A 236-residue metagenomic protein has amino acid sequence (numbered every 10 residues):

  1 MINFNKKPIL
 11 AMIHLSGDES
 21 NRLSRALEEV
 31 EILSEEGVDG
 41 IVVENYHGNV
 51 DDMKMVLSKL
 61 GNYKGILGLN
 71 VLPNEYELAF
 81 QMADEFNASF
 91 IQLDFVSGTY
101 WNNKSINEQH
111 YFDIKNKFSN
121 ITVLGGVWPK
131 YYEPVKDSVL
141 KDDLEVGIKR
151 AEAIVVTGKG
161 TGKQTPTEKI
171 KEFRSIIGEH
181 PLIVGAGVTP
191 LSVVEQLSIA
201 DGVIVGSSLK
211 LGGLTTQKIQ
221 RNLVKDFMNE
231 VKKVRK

Functional and structural regions predicted by a protein language model:
M1-G65, S138-K149, G162, V224-K232: Conserved N-terminal beta1-alpha1 strand-loop-helix module at the mouth
P8-I13, I41-V43, L67-V71, I91-L93 (+4 more regions): Hydrophobic faces of well-ordered beta-strands that scaffold small-molecule active sites in alpha/beta enzyme cores
I9-L27, L67-E75, G125-V139, V184 (+1 more regions): Active-site mouth loops of central-metabolism enzymes
L15-G17, E75, Q81-V155: Conserved anion-binding
A26, I32-L33, L60, M82-A83 (+6 more regions): Generic structural signal for hydrophobic
E35-V38, A88, A151-E152, A200-D201: A structural motif
N45-G61, N74-Q81, S97-S119, G158-I177 (+2 more regions): Active-site-adjacent beta->alpha loops and helix N-cap segments on the catalytic face of soluble alpha/beta enzymes
N74-A88, S138-E145, I176, L182-G206: Catalytic cores of alpha/beta
